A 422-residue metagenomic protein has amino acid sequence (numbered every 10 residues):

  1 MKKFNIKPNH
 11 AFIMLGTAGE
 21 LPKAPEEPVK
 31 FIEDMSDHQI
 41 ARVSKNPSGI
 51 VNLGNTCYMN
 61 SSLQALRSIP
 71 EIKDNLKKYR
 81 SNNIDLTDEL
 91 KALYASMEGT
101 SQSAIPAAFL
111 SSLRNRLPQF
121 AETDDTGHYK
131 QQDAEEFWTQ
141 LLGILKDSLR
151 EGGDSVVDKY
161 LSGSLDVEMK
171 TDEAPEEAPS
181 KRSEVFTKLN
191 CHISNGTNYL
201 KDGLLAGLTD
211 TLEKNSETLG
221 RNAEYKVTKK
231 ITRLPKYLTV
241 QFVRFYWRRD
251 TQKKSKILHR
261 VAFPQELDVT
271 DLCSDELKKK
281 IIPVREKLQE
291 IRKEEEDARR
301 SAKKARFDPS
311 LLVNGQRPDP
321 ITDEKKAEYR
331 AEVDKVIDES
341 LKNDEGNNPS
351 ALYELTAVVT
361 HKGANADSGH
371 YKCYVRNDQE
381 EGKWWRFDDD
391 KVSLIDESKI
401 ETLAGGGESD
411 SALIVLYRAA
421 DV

Functional and structural regions predicted by a protein language model:
M1-V422: UBL (ubiquitin/ubiquitin-like) substrate-recognition surfaces within cysteine isopeptidase catalytic folds
